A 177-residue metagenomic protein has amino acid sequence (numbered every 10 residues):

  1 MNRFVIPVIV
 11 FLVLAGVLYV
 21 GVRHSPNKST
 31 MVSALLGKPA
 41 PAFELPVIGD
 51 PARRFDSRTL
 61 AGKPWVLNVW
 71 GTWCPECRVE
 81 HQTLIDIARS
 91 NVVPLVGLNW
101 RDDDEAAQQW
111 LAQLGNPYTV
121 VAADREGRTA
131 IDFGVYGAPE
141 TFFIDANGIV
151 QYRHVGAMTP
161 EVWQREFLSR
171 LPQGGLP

Functional and structural regions predicted by a protein language model:
M1-P46, P177: N-terminal targeting signals for export/organelle localization
R3-F4, A112-P117, D124-P177: Thiol/disulfide oxidoreductase modules built on the thioredoxin-like
S25-N27, P46-A52, V121-D124: Short gly/ser/thr-rich secondary-structure transition/capping motifs
F43-V66: A short beta-strand-turn-helix
K63-W65, W70-W73, G137: Short pre-active-site segment immediately N-terminal to redox-active cysteine/selenocysteine motifs in thiol-based
V66-L67, L95, T141: Hydrophobic beta-strand anchors of alpha/beta hydrolase catalytic cores
W70-W73, W110, W163: Signature tryptophan residues that serve as conserved aromatic anchors
R78-G115, R125-I131: Structural microenvironment flanking redox-active thiols in thiol-disulfide oxidoreductases
